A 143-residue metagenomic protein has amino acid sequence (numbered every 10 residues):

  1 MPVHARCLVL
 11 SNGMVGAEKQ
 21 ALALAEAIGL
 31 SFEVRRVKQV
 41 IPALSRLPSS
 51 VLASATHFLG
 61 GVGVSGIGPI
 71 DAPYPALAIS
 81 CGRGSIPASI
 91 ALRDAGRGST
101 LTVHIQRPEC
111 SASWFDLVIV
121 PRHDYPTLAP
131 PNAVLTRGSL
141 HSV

Functional and structural regions predicted by a protein language model:
M1-S65, P73-Y74: N-terminal pre-catalytic "stem/leader" segment of glycosyltransferase-like enzymes
M1-V3, I67-P75, A95-R97, C110-W114: Flexible, charged surface loops at secondary-structure boundaries
R6, A76-L77, L101, L117: Structural motif
L10-S11, Q106, V120-R122: Short beta-strand/turn micro-motifs composed of small residues that flank or help shape donor/cofactor-binding pockets
S11-A17, G82-P87, P108-C110: Gly/Ser/Thr-rich loops at beta-strand to alpha-helix junctions that form or flank small-molecule/cofactor-binding
A21, P87-L101: Glycosyltransferases and closely related glycan-assembly transferases that use nucleotide-activated donors
I70-G82, H104: Short N-terminal targeting/anchoring amphipathic segment
S113-V143: A nucleotide-sugar donor-handling region in carbohydrate enzymes
